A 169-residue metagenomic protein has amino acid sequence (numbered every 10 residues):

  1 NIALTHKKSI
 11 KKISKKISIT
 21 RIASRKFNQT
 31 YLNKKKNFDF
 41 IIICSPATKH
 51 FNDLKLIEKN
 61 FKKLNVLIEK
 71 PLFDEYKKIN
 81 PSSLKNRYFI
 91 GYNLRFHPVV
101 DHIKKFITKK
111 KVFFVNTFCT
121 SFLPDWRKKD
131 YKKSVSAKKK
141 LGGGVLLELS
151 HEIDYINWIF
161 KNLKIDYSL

Functional and structural regions predicted by a protein language model:
N1, I17, F160-L169: Short, intrinsically disordered, charge-balanced linker/junction segments flanking boundaries in proteins
N1-Y31: N-terminal Rossmann-like dinucleotide-binding module
K16-I19, N65, R87, F114: Residues at the starts of beta-strands that form the adenosine-phosphate
Q29-N37, N80-S83: Short amphipathic alpha-helix with an adjacent loop that forms part of the alpha/beta core around
F38-I41, K111-V112: Local beta-strand N-terminus motif with an aromatic residue
F40-R95: Beta-strand-loop-alpha-helix segment that lines the small-molecule cofactor/substrate pocket of alpha/beta enzymes
H97-D166: Predominantly a Rossmann-like dinucleotide-binding segment in NAD(P)-dependent oxidoreductases
